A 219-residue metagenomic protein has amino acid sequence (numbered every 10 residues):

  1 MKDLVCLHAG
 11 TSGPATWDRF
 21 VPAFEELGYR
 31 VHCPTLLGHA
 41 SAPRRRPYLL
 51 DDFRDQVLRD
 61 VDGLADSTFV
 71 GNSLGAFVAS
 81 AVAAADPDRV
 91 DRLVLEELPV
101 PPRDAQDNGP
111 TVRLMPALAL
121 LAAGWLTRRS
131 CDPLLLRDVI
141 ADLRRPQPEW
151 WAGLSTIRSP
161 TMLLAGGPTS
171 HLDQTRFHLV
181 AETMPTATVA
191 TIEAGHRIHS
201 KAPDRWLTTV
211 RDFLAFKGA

Functional and structural regions predicted by a protein language model:
A9-S12, S73: Active-site glycine-rich loops that stabilize anionic/oxyanionic intermediates across multiple enzyme folds
T11-R19: Serine-hydrolase catalytic-loop signature spanning alpha/beta hydrolases and amidase-signature enzymes
V21, E26, R30-T68: Active-site loop/oxyanion-hole signature of alpha/beta-hydrolase fold enzymes
G71, G75-A79: Gly/Ala-rich beta-loop-alpha elbow adjacent to hydrolase catalytic centers
S80-A85, R89-L120: Flexible "cap/lid" loop of the alpha/beta hydrolase fold
R103-T161: Conserved alpha/beta-hydrolase catalytic His-Asp/Glu region
D142-T183, T191-H199: Conserved serine/cysteine hydrolase catalytic core
A187-A219: Catalytic active-site module of serine/aspartate enzymes centered on a nucleophile-bearing elbow/loop
